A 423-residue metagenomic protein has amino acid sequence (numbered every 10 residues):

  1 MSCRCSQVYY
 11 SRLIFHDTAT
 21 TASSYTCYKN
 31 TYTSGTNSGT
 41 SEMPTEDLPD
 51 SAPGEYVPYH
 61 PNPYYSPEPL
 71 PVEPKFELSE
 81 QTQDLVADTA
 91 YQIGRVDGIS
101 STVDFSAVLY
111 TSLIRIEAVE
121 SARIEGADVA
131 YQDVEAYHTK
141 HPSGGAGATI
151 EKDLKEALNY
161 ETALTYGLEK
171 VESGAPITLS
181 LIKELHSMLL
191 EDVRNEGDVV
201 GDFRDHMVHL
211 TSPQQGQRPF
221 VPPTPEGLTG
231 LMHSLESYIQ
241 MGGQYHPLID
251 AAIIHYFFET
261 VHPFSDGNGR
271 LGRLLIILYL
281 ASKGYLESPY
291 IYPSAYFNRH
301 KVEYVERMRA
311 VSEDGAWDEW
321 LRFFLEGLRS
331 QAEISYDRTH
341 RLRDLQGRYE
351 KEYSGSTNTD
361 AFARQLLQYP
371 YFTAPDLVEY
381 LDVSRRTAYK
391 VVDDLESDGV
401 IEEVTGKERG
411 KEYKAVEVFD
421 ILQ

Functional and structural regions predicted by a protein language model:
M1-Q423: FIC/Doc superfamily catalytic core
